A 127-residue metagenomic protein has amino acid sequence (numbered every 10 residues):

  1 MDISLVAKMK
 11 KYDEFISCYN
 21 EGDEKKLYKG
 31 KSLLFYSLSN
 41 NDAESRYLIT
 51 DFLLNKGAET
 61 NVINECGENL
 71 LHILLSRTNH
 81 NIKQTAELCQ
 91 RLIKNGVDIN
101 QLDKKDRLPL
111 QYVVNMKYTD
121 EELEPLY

Functional and structural regions predicted by a protein language model:
M1-E21, Y28, K56: Terminal domain-start segments
M1-L5, N95, E121-Y127: Ankyrin-repeat-protein effector appendages
M1-S4, K25-N40, I63-T78, L102-K117: Ankyrin-repeat boundary/"N-cap" motif
M9, N40-E44, K56, R77 (+2 more regions): Ankyrin-repeat positional consensus site
M9-D13, A43-Y47, H80-A86, T119-D120 (+1 more regions): Ankyrin repeat helix-2 register
D13-I16, K31-F35, Y47, D51: Short amphipathic alpha-helical segments
I16-E24, I49-E59, E87-I99, P125-Y127: Ankyrin repeat domain, specifically the short helix-to-loop turn at the C-terminus of the second helix of each repeat
N40-S45, I49-F52, N64-E65: Acidic (E/D-rich), amphipathic helical modules within compact regulatory domains
